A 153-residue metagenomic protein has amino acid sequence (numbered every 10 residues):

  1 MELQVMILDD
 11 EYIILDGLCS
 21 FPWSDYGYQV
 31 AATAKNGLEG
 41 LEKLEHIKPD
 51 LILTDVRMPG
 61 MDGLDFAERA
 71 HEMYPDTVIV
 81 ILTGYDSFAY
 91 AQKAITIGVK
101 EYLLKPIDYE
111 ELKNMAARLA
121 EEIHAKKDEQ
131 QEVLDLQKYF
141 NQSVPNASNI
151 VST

Functional and structural regions predicted by a protein language model:
D9, D55: Active-site residues of response regulator receiver
Y12-A32: Two-component/phosphorelay signaling modules centered on CheY-like receiver
T33-L51: Acidic, metal-coordinating helix/loop segments flanking the phosphotransfer/catalytic sites of two-component signaling
N36-E39, D62-D65, T83: Acidic catalytic/metal-coordinating carboxylates
E42, L64-Y74: Short amphipathic alpha-helix used as the core "switch/output" element in two-component signaling
M58: Receiver (REC) domain active-site loop signature in two-component systems and cognate sites in sensor histidine kinases
D65, D86-E101: Alpha4 helix (beta4-alpha4-beta5 surface) of REC/receiver domains from two-component response regulators
I95, E101, I107-T153: Interdomain helical linkers/hinges and coiled-coil/dimerization scaffolds that transmit conformational signals
